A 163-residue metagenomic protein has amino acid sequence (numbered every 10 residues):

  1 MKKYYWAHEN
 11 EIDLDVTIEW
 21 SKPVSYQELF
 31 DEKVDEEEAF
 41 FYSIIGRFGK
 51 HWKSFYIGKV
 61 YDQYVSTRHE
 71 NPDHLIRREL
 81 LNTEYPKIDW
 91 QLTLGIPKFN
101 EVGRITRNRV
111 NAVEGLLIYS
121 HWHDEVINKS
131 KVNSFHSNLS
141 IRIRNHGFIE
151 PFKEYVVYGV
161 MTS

Functional and structural regions predicted by a protein language model:
M1-F55, V60-S163: Boundary/linker segments flanking structured domains
